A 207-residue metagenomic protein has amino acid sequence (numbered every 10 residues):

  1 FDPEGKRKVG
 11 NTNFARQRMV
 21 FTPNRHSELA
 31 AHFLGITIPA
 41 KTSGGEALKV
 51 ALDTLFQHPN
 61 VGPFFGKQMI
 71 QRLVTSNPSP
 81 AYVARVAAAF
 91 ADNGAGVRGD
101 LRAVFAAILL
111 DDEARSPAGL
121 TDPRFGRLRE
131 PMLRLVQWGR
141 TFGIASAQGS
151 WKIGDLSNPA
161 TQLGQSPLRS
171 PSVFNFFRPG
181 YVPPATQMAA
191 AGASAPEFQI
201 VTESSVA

Functional and structural regions predicted by a protein language model:
F1-S79: Non-catalytic, conformational "gating/processing" segments within enzyme and secreted inhibitor domains
H58-G62, G66-G96, F105-A207: Flexible, low-complexity segments enriched for small/polar residues
R102: Conserved active-site loop region of the serine DD-peptidase/beta-lactamase
